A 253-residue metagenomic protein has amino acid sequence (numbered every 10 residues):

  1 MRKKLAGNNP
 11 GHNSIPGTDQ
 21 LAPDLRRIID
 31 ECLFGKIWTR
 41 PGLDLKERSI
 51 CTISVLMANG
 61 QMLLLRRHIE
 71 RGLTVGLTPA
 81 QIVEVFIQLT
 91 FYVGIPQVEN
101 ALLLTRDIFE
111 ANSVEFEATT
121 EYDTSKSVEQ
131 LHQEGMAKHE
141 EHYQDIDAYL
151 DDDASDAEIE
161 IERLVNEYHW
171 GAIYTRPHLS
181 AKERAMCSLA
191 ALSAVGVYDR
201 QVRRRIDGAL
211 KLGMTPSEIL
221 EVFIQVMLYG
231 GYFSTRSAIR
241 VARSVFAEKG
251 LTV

Functional and structural regions predicted by a protein language model:
M1-L45, V98-A181, R203, K211 (+1 more regions): Acidic, glycine/proline-rich low-complexity segments that act as flexible tails and inter-domain linkers
D44, G76-V83, S180, G213-L220: Helix N-cap / loop-to-helix initiation motif
E47-L56, L65, I82-F86, R184-S193 (+3 more regions): Short, structured motif recognition centered on aromatic/hydrophobic residues
N59: Short, solvent-exposed interaction modules
I82, F86-L89, L179, I219 (+2 more regions): Fold-core signature of tandem repeat domains
V93-P96, Y232: Substrate/cofactor-recognition hotspot
V165-G171, L192, G196, R200-R203 (+3 more regions): Long compositionally biased, domain-poor regions of proteins
